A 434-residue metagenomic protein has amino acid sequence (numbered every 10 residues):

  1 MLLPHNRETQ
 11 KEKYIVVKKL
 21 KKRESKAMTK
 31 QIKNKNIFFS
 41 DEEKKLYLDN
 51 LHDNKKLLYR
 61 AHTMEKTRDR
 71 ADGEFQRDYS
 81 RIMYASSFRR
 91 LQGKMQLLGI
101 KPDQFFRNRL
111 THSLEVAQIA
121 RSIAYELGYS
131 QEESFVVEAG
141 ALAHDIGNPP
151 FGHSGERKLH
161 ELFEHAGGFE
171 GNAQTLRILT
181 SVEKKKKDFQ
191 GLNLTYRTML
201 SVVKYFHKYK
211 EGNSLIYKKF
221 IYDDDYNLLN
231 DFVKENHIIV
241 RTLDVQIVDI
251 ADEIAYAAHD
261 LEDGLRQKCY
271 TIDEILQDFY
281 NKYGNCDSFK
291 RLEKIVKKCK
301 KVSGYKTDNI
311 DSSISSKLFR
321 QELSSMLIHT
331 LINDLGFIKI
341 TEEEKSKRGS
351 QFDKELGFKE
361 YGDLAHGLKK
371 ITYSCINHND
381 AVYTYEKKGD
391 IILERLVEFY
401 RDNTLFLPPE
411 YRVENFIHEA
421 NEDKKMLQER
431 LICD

Functional and structural regions predicted by a protein language model:
M1-A27: N-terminal amphipathic/basic-hydrophobic helices that include classical n-h-c signal peptides and signal-anchor
K26-A71, M83-K94, L114, Q118-I119 (+4 more regions): Sequence-structural signature of the catalytic-core scaffold of metal-dependent phosphohydrolases that act on
Q76-R77: N- or domain-start disorder-to-order transition segments that initiate the globular core
K94-P102, I371-I376: A short small-residue
G99-R109, V116: Sequence context of c-type cytochrome heme-c attachment sites
H112-E115, G389: Phosphate/oxyanion-binding active-site loops and adjacent basic polyanion-contact surfaces
L292-L427: C-terminal subdomains that position terminal phosphate/3'-OH groups for nucleotidyl transfer/ligation, primarily on
M426-D434: C-terminal amphipathic alpha-helical interaction region
